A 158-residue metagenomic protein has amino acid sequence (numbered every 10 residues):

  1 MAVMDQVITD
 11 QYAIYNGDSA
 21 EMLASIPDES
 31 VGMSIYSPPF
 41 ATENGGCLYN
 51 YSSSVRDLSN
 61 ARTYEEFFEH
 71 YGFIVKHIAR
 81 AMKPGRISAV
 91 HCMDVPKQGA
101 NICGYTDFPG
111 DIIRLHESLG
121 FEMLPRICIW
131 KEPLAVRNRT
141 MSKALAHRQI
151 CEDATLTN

Functional and structural regions predicted by a protein language model:
A2-N158: Core catalytic lobe of class I
